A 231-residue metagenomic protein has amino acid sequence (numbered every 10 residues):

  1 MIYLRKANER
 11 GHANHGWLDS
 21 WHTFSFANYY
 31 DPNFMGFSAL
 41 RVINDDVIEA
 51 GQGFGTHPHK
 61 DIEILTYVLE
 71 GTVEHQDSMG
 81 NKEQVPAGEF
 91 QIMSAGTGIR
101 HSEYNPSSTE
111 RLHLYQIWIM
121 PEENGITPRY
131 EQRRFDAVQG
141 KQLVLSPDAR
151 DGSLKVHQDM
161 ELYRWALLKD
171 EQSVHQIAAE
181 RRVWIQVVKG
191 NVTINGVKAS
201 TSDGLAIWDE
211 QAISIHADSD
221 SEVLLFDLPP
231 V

Functional and structural regions predicted by a protein language model:
M1-D45, E49-A50, F54-G55, E83-V85 (+1 more regions): A short, N-terminal "cap"/entry segment at the start of jelly-roll beta-barrel domains of the cupin/DSBH fold
I43-N44, V68, S94, W118-M120 (+1 more regions): Short beta-strand segments
G53-G55, T72-H75, Q91-I92, G96-Y104 (+2 more regions): Histidine-centered metal-chelating micro-motifs
K60-M79, A87-F90, K169, H175-N195 (+1 more regions): Glycine- and acidic-residue-biased ligand/ion/polar-headgroup-sensing regions
M79-S94, A137-V138, N195-A217: Short acidic-glycine-tyrosine-enriched beta hairpin
K82, A95-G125, W208-V231: Ligand-binding loop in jelly-roll beta-barrel domains
P147-A178: Strongly charged, low-complexity linkers/loops
